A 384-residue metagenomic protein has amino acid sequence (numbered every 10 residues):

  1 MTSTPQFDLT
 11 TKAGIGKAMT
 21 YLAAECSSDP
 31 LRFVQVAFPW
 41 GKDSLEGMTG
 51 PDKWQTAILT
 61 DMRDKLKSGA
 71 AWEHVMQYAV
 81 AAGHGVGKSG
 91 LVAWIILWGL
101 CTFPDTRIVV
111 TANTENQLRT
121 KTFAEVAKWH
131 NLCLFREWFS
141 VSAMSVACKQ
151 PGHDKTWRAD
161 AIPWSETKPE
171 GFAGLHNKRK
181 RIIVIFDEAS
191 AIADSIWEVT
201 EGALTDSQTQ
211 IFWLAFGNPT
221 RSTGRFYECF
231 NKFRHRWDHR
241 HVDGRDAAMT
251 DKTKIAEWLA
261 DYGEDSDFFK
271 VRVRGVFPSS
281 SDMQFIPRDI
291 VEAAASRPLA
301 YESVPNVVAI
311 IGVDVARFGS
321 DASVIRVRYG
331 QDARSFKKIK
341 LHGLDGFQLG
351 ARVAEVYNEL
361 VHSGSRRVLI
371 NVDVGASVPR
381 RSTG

Functional and structural regions predicted by a protein language model:
T2-V313, I325-D332, A351-E359, R367-V372: Phosphate/NTP-binding elements of NTP-utilizing enzymes
T167-K168, G343-Q348, S377: Short acidic loop-to-helix transition motifs that present clustered carboxylates
A316: Core catalytic machinery and nucleic-acid-binding channels of phosphodiester-processing enzymes
Y329-A351: Glycine-rich phosphate-binding "P-loop"
P379-G384: Conserved helicase motor "Helicase C" RecA-like lobe of SF1/SF2 P-loop NTPases
